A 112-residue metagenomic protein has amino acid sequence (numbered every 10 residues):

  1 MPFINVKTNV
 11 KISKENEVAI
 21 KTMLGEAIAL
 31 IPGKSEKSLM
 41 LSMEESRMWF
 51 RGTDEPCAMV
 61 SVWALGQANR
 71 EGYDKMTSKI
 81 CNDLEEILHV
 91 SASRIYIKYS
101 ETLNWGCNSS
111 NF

Functional and structural regions predicted by a protein language model:
M1-F112: Interaction-mediating elements
